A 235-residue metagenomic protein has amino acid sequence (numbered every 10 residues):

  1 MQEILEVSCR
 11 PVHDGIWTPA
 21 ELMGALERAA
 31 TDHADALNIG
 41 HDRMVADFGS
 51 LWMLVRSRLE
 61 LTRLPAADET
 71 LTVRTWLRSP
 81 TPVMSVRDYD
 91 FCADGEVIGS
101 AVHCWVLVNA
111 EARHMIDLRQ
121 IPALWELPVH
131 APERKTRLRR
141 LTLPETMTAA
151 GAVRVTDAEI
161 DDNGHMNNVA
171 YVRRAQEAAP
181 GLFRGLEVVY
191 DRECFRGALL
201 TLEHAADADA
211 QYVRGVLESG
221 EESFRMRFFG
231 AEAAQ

Functional and structural regions predicted by a protein language model:
M1-L54, S100-V102, N109-G185: Hot-dog-fold acyl-thioester-processing enzymes
M1-Q2, R56-L143, C194-L199, A205-Q235: HotDog/MaoC-like acyl-thioester-processing domains
D14-I16, R63, E69, D162-G164 (+1 more regions): Short histidine-centered beta-strand/loop micro-motifs that create catalytic or ligand/metal-coordination sites
S50-L64, L182-E193: Small beta-barrel nucleic-acid-binding modules, principally OB-folds
M147-A233: Acidic/His-leaning functional-site neighborhoods
